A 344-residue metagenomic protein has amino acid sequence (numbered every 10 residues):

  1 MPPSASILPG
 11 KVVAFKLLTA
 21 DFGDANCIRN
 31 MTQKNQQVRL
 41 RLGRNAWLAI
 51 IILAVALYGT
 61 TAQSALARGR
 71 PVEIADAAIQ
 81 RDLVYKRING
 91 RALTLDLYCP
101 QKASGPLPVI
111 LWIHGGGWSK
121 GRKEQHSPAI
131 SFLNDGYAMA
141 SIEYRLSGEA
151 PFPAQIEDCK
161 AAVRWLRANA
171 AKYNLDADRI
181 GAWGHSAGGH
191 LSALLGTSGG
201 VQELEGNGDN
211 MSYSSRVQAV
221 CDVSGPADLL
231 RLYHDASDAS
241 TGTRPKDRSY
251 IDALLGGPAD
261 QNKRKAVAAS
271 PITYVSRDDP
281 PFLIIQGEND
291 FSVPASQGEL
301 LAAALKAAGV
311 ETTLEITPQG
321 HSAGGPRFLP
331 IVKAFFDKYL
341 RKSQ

Functional and structural regions predicted by a protein language model:
L66-S104: N-terminal cap/lid segment of alpha/beta-hydrolase-fold proteins
R70-A75, G196-T197, R231-Y274, P280: Mobile cap/lid helix-loop segments that gate and shape the active-site cleft of serine hydrolases
P106-G115: Short beta-strand element of the alpha/beta-hydrolase
R122-K123, A140-A177, P326-R327: Catalytic nucleophile-loop/oxyanion-hole region of alpha/beta-hydrolase and closely related hydrolase-like folds
K123-A140: Short amphipathic alpha-helix adjacent to the substrate-entry channel of hydrolases
R164-A236: Primarily recognizes the serine-hydrolase "nucleophile elbow" in alpha/beta-hydrolase and SGNH/GDSL folds
I284-Q286: Short beta-strand/loop motif that positions the catalytic acidic residue of the alpha/beta-hydrolase fold
F291-Q297, G324: Conserved alpha/beta-hydrolase "acid-adjacent" motif
